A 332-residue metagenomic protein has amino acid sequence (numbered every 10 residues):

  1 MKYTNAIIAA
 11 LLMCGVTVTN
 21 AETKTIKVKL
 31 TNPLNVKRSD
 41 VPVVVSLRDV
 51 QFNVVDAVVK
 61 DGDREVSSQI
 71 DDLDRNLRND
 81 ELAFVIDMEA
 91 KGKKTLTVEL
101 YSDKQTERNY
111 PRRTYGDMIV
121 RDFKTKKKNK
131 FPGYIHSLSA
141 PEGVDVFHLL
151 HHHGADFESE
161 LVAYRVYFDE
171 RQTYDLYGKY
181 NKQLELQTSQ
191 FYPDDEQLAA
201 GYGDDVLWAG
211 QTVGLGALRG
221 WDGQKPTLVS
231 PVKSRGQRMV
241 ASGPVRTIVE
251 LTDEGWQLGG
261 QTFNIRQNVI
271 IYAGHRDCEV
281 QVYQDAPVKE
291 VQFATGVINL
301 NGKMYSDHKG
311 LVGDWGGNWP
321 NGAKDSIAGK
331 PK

Functional and structural regions predicted by a protein language model:
M1-T25: Bacterial Sec-dependent N-terminal signal peptides
E22-N129, Y134-H136, A140, V144-D145 (+1 more regions): Alpha-mannosidase-like glycoside hydrolase catalytic domains involved in N-glycan trimming, generalizing to other
I26-L30, L161, Q267, C278-D285: Short, well-ordered beta-strand segments enriched in hydrophobic/aromatic residues
E89-K93, R238-V245, A273-H275, Q284-E290: A short, structured loop/turn motif at beta-sheet edges
S102-V229: Solvent-exposed N-terminal domain segments of exported/luminal and surface proteins
Q197-G274: Extended, loop-rich substrate-binding clefts of extracytoplasmic carbohydrate-active enzymes
I265, D277-H308: Acidic (Asp/Glu-rich), glycine- and aromatic
N299-K332: Accessory, usually C-terminal, subdomains that scaffold auxiliary metal cofactors
